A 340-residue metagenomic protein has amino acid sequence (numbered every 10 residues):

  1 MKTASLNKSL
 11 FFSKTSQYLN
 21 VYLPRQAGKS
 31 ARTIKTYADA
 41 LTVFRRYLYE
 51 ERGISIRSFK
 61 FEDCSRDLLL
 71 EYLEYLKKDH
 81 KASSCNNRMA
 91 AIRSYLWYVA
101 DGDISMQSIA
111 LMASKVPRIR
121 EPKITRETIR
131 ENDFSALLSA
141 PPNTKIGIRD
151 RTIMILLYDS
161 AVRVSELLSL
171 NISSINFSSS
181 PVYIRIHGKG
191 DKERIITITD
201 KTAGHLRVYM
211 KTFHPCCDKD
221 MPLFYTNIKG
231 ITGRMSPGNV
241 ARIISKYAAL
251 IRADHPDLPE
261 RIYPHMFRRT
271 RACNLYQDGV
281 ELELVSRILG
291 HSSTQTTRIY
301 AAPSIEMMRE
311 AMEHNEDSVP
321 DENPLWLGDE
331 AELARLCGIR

Functional and structural regions predicted by a protein language model:
M1-R340: Conserved catalytic core of the tyrosine transesterase superfamily
